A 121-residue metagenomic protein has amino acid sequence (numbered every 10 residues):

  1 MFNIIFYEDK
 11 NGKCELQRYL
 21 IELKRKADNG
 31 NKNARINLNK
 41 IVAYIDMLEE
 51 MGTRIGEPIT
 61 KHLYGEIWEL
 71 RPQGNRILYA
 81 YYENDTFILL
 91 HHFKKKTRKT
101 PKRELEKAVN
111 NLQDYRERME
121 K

Functional and structural regions predicted by a protein language model:
M1-G74, N84-T86, K94-K121: Basic, Lys/Arg-enriched alpha-helical interface segments
I77-A80: Short, surface-exposed beta-strand/loop micro-motifs that present aromatic residues
H91: Short, conserved beta-strand/beta-arch hydrophobic-aromatic motifs that form part of recognition grooves or interface
